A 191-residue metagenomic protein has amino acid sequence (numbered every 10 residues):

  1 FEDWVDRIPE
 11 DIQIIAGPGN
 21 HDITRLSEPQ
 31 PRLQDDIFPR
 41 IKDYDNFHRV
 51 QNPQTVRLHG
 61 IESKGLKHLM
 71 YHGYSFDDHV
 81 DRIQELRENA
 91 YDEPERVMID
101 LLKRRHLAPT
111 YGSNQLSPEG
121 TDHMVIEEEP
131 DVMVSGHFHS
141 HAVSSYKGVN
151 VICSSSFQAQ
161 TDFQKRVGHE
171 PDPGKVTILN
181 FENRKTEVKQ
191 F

Functional and structural regions predicted by a protein language model:
F1-F191: Extended recognition/assembly regions associated with phosphoester-bond processing machinery
